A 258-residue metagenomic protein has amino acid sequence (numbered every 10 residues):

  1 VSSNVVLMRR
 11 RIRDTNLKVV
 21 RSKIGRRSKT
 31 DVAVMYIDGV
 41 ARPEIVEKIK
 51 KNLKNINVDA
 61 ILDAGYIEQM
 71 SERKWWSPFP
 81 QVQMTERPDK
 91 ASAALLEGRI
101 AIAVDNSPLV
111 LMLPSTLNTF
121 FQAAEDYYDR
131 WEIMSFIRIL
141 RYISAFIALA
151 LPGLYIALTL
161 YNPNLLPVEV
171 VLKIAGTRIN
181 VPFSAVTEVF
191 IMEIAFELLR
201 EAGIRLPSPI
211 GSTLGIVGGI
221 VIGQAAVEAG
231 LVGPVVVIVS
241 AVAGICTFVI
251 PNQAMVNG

Functional and structural regions predicted by a protein language model:
V1-E188, M255: Cytosolic regulatory modules rich in charged/polar residues
A148, L154-A157, N164-G258: Generic detector of multi-pass transmembrane helix bundles and their immediately adjacent loops in polytopic membrane
